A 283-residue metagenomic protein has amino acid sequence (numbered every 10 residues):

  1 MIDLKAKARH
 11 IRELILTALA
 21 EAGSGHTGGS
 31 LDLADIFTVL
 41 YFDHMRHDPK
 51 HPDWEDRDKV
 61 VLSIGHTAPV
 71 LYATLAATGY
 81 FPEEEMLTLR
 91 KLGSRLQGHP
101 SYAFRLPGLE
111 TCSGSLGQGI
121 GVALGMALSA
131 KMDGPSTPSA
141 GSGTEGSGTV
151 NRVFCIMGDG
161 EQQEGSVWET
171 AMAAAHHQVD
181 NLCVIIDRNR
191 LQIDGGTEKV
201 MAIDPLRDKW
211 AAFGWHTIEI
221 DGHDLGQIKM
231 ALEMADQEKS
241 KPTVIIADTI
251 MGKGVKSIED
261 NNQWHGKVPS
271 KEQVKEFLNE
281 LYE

Functional and structural regions predicted by a protein language model:
K7-S24, D187-N189: N-terminal capping segment at the start of a domain
I15-A18, S30-P135, G146-H176: Cofactor-binding active-site loop characterized by glycine-rich and histidine/acidic residues
D58-V60, N151-C155, L182, K241-T249: Generic beta-sheet signal
A73, S101, S166-W168, D194-E198 (+2 more regions): Short acidic, glycine/serine/threonine-rich loops at helix termini
Q118, V122, H176-A202: A short, conserved beta-to-alpha structural element at the edge of catalytic cores that scaffolds binding
T149-N151, E198-A231, Y282: Conserved thiamine diphosphate
E164-N189, V244-I246: A short alpha/beta connector and helix-capping loop motif
L225-E283: Glycine/aspartate-rich loop-and-adjacent alpha/beta segment that forms the canonical ThDP
